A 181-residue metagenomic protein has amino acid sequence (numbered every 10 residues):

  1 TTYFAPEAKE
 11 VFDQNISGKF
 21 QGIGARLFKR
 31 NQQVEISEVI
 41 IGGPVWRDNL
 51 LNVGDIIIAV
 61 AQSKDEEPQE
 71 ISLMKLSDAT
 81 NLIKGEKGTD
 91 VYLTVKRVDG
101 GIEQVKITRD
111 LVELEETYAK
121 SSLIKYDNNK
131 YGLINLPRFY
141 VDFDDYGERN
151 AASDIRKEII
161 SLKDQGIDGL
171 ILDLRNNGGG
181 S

Functional and structural regions predicted by a protein language model:
F4-R30: Translation machinery proteins
A5, E10, Q32-I40, P44-R47 (+1 more regions): Cleft-lining beta-strand/loop regions that shape enzyme active-site pockets
G54: Conserved catalytic motifs of ABC-family nucleotide-binding domains
